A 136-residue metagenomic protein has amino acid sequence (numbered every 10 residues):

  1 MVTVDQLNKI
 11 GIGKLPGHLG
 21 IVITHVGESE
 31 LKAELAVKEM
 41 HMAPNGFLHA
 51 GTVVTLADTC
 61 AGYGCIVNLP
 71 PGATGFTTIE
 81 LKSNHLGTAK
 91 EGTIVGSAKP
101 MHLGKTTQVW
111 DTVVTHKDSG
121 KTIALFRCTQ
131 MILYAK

Functional and structural regions predicted by a protein language model:
M1-K136: Terminal targeting signals and extreme-terminal segments of soluble enzymes
